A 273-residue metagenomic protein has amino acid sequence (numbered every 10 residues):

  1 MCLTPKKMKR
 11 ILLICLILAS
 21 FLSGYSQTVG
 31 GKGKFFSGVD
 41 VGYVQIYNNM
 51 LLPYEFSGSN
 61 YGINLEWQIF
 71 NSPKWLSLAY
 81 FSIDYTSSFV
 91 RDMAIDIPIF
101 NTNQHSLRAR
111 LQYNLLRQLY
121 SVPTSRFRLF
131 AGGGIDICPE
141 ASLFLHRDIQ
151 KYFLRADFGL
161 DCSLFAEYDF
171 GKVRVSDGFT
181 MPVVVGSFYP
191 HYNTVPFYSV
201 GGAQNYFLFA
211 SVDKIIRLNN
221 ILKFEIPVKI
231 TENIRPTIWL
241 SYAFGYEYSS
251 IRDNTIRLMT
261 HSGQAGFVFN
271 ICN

Functional and structural regions predicted by a protein language model:
Q27-G33, F70-L78, Q118-L129, G171-S176 (+2 more regions): Short loop/turn motifs that connect adjacent beta-strands in outer-membrane beta-barrel proteins
Q27-S77, C272: Short glycine/proline- and aromatic-enriched beta-strand/turn motifs that initiate or cap beta-hairpins
G33, E55-I63, W75, N103-L111 (+4 more regions): Residues that define the transmembrane beta-barrel architecture of outer-membrane proteins
V39, Y43, I63-N71, I83 (+6 more regions): Residues on the lipid-exposed face of transmembrane beta-strands in outer-membrane beta-barrel proteins
V41-Y47, I83-R91, I135-L143, F170 (+3 more regions): Transmembrane beta-strands of outer-membrane beta-barrel pores
Y47-E55, M93-Q104, R147-F153, F207-V212 (+1 more regions): Extracellular loop and loop/strand-boundary signature of outer-membrane beta-barrel proteins
C138, I149-R235: Outer-membrane beta-barrel transmembrane domain signature
M259-N273: Outer-membrane beta-barrel "beta-signal"
